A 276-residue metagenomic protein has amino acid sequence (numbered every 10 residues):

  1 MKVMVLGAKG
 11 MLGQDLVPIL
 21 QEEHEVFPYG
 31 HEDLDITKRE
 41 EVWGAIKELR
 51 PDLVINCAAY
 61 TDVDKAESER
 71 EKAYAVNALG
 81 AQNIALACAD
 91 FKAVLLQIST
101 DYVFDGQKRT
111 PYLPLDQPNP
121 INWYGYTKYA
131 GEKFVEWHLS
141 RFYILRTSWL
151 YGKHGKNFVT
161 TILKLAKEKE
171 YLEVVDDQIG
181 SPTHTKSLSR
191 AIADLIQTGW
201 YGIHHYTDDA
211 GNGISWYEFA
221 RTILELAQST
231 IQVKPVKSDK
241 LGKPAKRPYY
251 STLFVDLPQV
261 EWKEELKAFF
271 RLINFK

Functional and structural regions predicted by a protein language model:
V3-I19: N-terminal Rossmann NAD(P)H-binding glycine-rich loop of SDR-like oxidoreductase domains
E23-V42: Adenosine-cofactor binding site in Rossmann-like domains, unifying the SAM/SAH pocket of S-adenosylmethionine-dependent
R39-V76: NAD(P)H-binding glycine-rich loop region in Rossmannoid oxidoreductase-like domains and their noncatalytic homologs
Y60-V63, S68, D101-I121: Active-site "gating" loop of Rossmann-like NAD(P)-dependent oxidoreductase/epimerase domains
S68-L96: NAD(P)-cofactor binding segment of oxidoreductase domains
K133-G180, T185-S187: NAD(P)-dependent short-chain dehydrogenase/reductase
S189-I192, T198-L241, F270: Mid/C-terminal beta-alpha module of Rossmann-like enzyme folds, strongest in SDR-family dehydrogenases/epimerases
S215-R221, V236-K276: Conserved C-terminal active-site "lid" loop/helix of NAD(P)H-dependent oxidoreductases that clamps the redox cofactor
